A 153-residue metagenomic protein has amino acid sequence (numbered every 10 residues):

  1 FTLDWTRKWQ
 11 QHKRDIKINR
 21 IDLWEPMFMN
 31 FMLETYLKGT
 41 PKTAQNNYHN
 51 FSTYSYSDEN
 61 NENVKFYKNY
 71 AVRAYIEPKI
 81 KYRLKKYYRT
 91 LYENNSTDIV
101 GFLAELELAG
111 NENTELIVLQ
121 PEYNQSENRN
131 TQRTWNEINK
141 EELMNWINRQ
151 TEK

Functional and structural regions predicted by a protein language model:
F1-L3, A71-I76: Hydrophobic, aliphatic-enriched repeat segments that assemble into extended interaction scaffolds in large eukaryotic
F1-Q11: Active-site nucleophile loop of the alpha/beta-hydrolase fold
L3, N47, F51-E59, N63 (+2 more regions): Structured segments of extracytoplasmic/periplasmic soluble domains in secreted or envelope-associated proteins
W9-N63: Mobile cap/lid helix-loop segments that gate and shape the active-site cleft of serine hydrolases
E62-R73: Short, proline-enriched alpha-helix->beta-strand connector loops that line the catalytic pocket of alpha/beta-hydrolase
R73-K81, T90-K153: C-terminal catalytic histidine-bearing segment of alpha/beta-hydrolase fold enzymes
Y87: Carbohydrate-binding surface patches
